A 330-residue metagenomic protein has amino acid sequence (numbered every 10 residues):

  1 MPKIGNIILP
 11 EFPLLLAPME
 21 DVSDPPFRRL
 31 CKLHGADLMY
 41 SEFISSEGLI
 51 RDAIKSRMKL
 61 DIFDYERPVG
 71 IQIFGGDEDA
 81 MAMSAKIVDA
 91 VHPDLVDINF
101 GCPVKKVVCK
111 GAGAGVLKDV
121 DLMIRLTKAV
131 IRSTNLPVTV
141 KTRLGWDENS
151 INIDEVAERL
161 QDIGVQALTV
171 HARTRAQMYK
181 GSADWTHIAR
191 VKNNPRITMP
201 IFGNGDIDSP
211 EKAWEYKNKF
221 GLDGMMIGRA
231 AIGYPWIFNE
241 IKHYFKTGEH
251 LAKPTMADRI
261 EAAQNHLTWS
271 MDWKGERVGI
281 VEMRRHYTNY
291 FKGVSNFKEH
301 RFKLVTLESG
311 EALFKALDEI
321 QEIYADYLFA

Functional and structural regions predicted by a protein language model:
M1-A330: Flavin-dependent oxidoreductase catalytic cores
